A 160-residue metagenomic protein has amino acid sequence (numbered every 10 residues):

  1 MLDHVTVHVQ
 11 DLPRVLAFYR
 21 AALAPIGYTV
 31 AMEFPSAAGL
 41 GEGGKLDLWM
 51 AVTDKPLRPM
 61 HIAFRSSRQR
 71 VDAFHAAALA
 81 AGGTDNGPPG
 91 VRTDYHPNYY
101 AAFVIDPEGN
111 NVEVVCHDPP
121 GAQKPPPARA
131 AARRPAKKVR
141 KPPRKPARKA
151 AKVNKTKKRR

Functional and structural regions predicted by a protein language model:
M1, K55-R58, H96: Short glycine-enriched loop/turn motifs at secondary-structure junctions
M1-L16, I62, D118-K141, K145 (+2 more regions): N-terminal beta-strand motif that seeds the catalytic metal site of vicinal oxygen chelate
V5, H96-P97, F103, V114-G121: Short beta->alpha transition motifs characteristic of CBS
T6-L46: Core segments of cupin and vicinal oxygen chelate
V9-L12, A63-E108: Vicinal oxygen chelate
L40-A80: Long, continuous compositionally biased terminal/linker segments
N111: Glycine-rich acetyl-CoA-binding "A-motif" of GNAT/NAT acetyltransferases
